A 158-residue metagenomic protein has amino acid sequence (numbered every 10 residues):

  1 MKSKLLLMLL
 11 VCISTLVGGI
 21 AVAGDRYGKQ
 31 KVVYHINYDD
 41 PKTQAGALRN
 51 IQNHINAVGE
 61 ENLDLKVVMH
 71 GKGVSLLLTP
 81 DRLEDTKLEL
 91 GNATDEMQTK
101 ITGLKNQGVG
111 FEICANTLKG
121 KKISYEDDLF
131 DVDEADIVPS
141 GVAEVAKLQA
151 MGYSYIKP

Functional and structural regions predicted by a protein language model:
M1-L9: Bacterial N-terminal signal peptides that target proteins for export
M8-V17: Bacterial N-terminal signal peptides
A21-P158: Secreted/extracellular ectodomain signature
